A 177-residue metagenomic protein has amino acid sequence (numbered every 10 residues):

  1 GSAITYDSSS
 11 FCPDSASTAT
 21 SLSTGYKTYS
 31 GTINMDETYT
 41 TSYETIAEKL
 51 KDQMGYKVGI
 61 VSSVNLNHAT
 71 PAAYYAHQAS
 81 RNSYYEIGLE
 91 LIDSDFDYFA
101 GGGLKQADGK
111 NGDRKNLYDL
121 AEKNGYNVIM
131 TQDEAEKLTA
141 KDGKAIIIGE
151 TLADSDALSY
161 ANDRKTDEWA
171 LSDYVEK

Functional and structural regions predicted by a protein language model:
G1-K110, R114-T139, G143-K144, S172: N-terminal catalytic scaffold of extracellular/periplasmic and nuclease hydrolases that process anionic headgroups
D133-K177: Anion-binding catalytic surfaces of enzymes that hydrolyze or transfer phosphate/sulfate esters
